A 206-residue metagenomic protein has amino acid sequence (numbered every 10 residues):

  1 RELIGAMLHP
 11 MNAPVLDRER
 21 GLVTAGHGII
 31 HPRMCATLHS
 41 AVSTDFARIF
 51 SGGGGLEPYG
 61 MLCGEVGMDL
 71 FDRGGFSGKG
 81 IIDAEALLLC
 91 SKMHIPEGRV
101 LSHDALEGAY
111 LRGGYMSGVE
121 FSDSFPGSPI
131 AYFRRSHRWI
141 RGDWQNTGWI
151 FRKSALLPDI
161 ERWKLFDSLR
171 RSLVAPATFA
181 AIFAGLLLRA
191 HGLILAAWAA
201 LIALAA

Functional and structural regions predicted by a protein language model:
R1-A155: Internal catalytic domains of large membrane-associated glycosyltransferases
H103-L111, D167, R171, T178 (+1 more regions): Contiguous, well-ordered alpha-helical segments that form the cores/surfaces of helical PPI scaffolds
K153-A177: Loop-to-transmembrane boundary segments
R170-A206: Membrane-embedded multi-pass helical conduit in multi-pass membrane proteins, especially envelope-biosynthetic
